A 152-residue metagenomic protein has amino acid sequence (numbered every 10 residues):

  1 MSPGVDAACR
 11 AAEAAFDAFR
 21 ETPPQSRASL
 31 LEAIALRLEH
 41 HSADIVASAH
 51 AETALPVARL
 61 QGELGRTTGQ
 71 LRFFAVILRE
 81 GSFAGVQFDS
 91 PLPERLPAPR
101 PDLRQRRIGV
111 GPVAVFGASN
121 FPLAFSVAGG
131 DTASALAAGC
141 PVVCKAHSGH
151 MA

Functional and structural regions predicted by a protein language model:
M1-A98: N-terminal Rossmann-like NAD(P)+-binding subdomain of aldehyde/semialdehyde dehydrogenases
A84-A152: Conserved small-residue-rich beta-alpha loop and adjacent elements that most often cradle the phosphate/pyrophosphate
